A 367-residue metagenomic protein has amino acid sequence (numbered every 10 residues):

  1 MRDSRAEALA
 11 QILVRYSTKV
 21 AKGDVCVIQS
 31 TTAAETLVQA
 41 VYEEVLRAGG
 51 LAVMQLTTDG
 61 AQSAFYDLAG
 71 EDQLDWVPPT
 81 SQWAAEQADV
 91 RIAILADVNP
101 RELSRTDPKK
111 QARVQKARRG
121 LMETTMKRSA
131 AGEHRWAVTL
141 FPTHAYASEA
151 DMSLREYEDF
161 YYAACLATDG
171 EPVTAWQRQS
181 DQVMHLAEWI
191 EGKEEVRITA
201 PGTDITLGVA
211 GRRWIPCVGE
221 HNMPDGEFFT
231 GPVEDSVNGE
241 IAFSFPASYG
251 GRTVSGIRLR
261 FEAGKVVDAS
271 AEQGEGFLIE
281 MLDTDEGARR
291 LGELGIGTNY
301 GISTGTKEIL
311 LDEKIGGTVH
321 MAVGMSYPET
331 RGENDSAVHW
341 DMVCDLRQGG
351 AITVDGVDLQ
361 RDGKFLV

Functional and structural regions predicted by a protein language model:
M1-A10, Y16, A167-L186, E194-V196 (+1 more regions): Charged, compositionally biased interaction regions
M1-G239, V367: Active-site bordering "gate/hinge" segments that shape substrate access to catalytic or cofactor-binding pockets
Q11, I190-E191, E234, G250-T253 (+3 more regions): Short solvent-exposed loop/turn micro-motifs enriched in small/polar/acidic residues
A33, D97-N99, T143, T203 (+8 more regions): Short, glycine-/Ser/Thr-/acidic-enriched flexible segments
T199, R260-F261, T353: A general beta-strand register signal
P224-A269: Oxyanion-binding "anion nests"
D268-G332, I352: Dual-mode signal for accessory low-complexity, basic/Gly-rich regions
